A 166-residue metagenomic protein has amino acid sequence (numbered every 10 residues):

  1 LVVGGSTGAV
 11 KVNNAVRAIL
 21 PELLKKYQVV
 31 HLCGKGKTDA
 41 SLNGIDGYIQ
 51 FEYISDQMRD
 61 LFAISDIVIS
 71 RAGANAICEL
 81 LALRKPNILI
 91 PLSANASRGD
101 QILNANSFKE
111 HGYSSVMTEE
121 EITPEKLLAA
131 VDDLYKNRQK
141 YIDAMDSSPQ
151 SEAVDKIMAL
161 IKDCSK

Functional and structural regions predicted by a protein language model:
L1-S70, I102-A105, E110, M117-E125: Donor-nucleotide binding loops and adjacent catalytic segments primarily of GT-B fold Leloir glycosyltransferases
Q57, A76-E79, L83, N104: Conserved sugar-transfer catalytic core signal across GT-A, GT-B, and GT-C glycosyltransferases
A63-C78, K85-P86: Acidic donor-binding loop of glycosyltransferase active sites
S70, P86-R98: Short hydrophobic beta-strand element within catalytic cores of glycosyltransferases and related nucleotide-activated
V131-Q139, I161-K166: Short, hydrophobic alpha-helical segments
Q139-S151: A short, well-ordered alpha-helix in the C-terminal region of glycosyltransferases
Q150-K166: C-terminal alpha-helical cap of glycosyltransferases
